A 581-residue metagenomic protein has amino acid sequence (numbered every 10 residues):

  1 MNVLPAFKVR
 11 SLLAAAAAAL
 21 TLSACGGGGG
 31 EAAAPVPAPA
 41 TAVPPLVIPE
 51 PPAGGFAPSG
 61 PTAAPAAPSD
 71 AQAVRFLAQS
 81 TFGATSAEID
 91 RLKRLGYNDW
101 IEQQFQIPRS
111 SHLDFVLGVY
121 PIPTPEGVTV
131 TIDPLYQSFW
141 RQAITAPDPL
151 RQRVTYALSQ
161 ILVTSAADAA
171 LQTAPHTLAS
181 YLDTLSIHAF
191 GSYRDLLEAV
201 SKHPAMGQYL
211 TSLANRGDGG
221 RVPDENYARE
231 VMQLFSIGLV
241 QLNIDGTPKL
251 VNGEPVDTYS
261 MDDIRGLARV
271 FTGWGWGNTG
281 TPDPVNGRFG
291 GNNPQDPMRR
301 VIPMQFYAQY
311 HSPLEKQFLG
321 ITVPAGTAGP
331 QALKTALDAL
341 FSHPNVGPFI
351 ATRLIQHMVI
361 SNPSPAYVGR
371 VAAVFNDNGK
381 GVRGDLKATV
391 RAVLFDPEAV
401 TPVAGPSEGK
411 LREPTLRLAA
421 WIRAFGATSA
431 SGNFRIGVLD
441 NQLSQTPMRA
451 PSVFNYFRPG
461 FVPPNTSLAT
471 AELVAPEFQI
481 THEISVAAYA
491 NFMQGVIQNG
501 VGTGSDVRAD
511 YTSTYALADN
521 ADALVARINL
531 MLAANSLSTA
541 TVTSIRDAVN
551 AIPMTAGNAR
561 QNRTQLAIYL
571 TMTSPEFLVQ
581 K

Functional and structural regions predicted by a protein language model:
N2-L13: Bacterial N-terminal signal peptides that target proteins for export
T21-A24: C-terminal motif of bacterial Sec signal peptides marking the signal peptidase cleavage site
G28-Q137, R141-T145, P149, T258 (+3 more regions): N-terminal module-boundary/linker segments of secreted carbohydrate-active enzymes
A63-A71, V130, T145-Q152, V222 (+4 more regions): Structural motif
V74, A78-T81, P123-T124, L162 (+3 more regions): Flexible, low-complexity segments enriched for small/polar residues
K93-G96, F105, L117-P121, I132-F139 (+2 more regions): Active-site substrate-binding loop specific to GH73 endo-beta-N-acetylglucosaminidase modules in bacterial autolysins
D148-R151, L162-A167: Short, contiguous, well-structured surface segments enriched in hydrophobic/aromatic residues
